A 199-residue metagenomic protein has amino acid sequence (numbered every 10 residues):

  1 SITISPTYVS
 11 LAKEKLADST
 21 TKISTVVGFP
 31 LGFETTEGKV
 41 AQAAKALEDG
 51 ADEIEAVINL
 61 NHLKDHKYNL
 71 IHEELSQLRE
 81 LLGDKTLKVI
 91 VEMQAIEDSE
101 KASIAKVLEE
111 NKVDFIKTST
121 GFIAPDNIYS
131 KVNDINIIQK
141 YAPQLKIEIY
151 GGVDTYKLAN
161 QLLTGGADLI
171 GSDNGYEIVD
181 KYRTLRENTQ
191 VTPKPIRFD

Functional and structural regions predicted by a protein language model:
S1-E53: Active-site cofactor/substrate anionic-group-binding motifs, chiefly glycine- and Lys/Arg-rich phosphate-binding loops
P6-G28, Y68-K88, M93-A95, E110-N111 (+2 more regions): Alpha-helix-loop-beta-strand connector modules within alpha/beta enzyme cores
K13, E34-K45, I96-V107, N133-I147 (+1 more regions): Catalytic cores of alpha/beta
T25-P30, E48-L63, E110-N127, G152-N188: Glycine-rich phosphate-binding active-site loops on the catalytic face of alpha/beta enzymes
T35, D65-H66, D98-S99, N127-I128 (+1 more regions): Short Asp/Glu-rich motifs
G38, H72-E73, A105, T164-G165 (+3 more regions): Alpha-helix boundary/capping detector
K45, D49, Q77-L81, V107: A generic secondary-structure signal
G83-K85, K106, K146, I178-Y182 (+1 more regions): A generic structural signal for ordered secondary structure
